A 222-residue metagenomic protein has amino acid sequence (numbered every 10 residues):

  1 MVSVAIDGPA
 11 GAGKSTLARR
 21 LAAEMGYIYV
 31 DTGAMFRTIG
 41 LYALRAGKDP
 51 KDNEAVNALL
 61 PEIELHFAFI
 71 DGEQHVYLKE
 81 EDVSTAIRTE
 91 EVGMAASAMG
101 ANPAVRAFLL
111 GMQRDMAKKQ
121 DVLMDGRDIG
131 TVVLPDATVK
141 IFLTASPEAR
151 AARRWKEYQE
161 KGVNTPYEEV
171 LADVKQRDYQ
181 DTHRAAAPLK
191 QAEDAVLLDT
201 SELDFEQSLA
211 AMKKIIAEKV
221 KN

Functional and structural regions predicted by a protein language model:
S3: Walker A (P-loop) ATP-phosphate-binding motif of ABC ATPase nucleotide-binding domains
I6: Hydrophobic anchor at the beta1->P-loop junction of P-loop NTPases
G11: Walker A (P-loop) phosphate-binding loop of P-loop NTPases
K14: Conserved lysine of the Walker
L17: Hydrophobic positions on the alpha1 helix immediately C-terminal to the Walker A/P-loop
A23-T89: N-terminal phosphate/diphosphate-binding loop that engages ATP/GTP or pyrophosphate donors across diverse enzyme folds
A68, Q113-Q120, V132, D136 (+1 more regions): Small-molecule kinase domains that catalyze NTP-dependent phosphoryl transfer to phosphate-bearing small molecules
S84-K161: ATP-dependent NMP and nucleoside kinases share a basic, alpha-helical "lid"
